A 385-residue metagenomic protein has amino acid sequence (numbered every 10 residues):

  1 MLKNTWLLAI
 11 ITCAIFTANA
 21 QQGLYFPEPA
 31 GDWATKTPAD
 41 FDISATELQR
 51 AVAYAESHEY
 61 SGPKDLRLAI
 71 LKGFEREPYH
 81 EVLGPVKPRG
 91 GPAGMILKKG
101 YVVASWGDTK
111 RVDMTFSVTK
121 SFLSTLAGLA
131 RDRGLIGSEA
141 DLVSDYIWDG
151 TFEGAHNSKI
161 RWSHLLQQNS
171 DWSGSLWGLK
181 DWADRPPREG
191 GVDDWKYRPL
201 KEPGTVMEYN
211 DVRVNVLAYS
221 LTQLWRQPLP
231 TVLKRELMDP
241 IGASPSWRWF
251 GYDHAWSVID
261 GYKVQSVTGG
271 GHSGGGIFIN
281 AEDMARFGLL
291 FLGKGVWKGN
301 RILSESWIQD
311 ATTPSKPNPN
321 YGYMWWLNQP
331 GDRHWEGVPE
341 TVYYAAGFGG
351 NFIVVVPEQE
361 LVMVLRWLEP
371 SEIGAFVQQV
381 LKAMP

Functional and structural regions predicted by a protein language model:
A18-D108, R133-I136, L381-P385: N-terminal leader/targeting segments and the immediately adjacent pre-domain N-terminus
A34-K36, E56, S61-P85, T115 (+2 more regions): Active-site-proximal loop and beta-strand segments within enzyme catalytic domains
G100, M114-E139, L165, L217-L221 (+2 more regions): Active-site SXXK
V102-G107, S175-D253: Catalytic-site signature segments of enzymes, centered on catalytic residues
S121, R213-S220, G275-V296, N351-W367: Active-site-proximal alpha-helical segments within enzyme catalytic domains
R133-D171, W225-G274: Active-site helix/loop module of the DD-peptidase/beta-lactamase fold, centered on the serine-lysine SxxK catalytic
A255-G271, G275, T313-V362: Active-site Gly/Thr loop motif
A345-P385: Structured C-terminal helix/loop/strand segments within mature extracytoplasmic catalytic/sensor domains
